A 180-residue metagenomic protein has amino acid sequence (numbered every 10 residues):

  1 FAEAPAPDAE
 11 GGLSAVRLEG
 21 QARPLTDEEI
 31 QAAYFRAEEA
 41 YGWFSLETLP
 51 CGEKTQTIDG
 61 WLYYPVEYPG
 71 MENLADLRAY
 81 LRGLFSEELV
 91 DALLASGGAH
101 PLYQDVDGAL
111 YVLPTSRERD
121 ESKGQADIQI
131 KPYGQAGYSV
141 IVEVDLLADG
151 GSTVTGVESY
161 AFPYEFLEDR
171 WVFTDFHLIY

Functional and structural regions predicted by a protein language model:
F1-P5, L81: Gram-positive cell-envelope targeting signals
A4-A6, L49, Y64, H100 (+3 more regions): Intrinsic-disorder/low-complexity coil detector
P7-A22, G108-D120: Short, charged, low-hydrophobicity "junction" segments
E10-G11, G20, D59-G60, G108 (+3 more regions): Intrinsic-disorder/low-complexity loop/linker signature
A15-G108: Core segments of small alpha/beta cavity-forming domains
Y68-S159: Structured, amphipathic secondary-structure segments that form assembly/contact surfaces in multi-subunit
S139, T155-Y180: Short beta-strand edge/turn micro-motifs at domain boundaries
